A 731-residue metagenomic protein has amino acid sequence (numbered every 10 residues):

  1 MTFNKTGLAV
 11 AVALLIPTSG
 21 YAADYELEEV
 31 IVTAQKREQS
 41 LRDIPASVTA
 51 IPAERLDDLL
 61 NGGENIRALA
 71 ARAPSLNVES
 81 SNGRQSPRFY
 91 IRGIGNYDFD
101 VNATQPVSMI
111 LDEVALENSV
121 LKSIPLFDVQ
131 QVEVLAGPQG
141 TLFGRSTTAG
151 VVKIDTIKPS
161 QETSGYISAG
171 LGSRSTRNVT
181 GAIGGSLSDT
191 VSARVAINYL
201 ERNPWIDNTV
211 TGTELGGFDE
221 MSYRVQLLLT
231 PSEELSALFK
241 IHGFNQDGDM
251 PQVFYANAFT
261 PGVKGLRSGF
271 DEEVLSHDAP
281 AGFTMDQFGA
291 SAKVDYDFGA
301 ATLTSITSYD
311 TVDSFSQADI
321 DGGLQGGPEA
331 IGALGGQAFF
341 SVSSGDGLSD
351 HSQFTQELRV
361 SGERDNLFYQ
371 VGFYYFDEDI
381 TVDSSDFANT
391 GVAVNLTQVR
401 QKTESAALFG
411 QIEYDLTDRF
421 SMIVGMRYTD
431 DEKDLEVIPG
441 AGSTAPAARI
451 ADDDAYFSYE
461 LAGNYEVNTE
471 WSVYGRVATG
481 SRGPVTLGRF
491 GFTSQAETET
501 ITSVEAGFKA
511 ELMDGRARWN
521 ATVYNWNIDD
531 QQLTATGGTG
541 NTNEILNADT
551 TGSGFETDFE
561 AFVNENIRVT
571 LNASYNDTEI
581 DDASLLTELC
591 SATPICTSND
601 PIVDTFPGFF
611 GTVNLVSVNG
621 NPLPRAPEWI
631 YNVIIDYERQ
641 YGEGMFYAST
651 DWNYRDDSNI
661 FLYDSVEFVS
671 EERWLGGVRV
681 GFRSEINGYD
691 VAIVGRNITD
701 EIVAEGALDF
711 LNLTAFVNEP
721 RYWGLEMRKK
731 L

Functional and structural regions predicted by a protein language model:
A9-A11, A22, G184, H351-S361 (+4 more regions): Conserved C-terminal beta-signal and adjacent last beta-strands/turns of outer-membrane beta-barrel proteins
Y25-E162, A506: Acidic, small-polar-rich N-terminal luminal/periplasmic segments of exported/outer-membrane proteins
T104-P106, N118, F127-Q130, A136 (+6 more regions): Outer-membrane beta-barrel translocator/receptor signature
G212, F218-Y369, D377, R518-N520: Outer-membrane beta-barrel domain signature, strongest for Gram-negative TonB-dependent receptors and also present
L228-S232, V360, Y374-F376, V399-W526 (+1 more regions): Structural signature of Gram-negative outer-membrane beta-barrels, strongest in the C-terminal barrel of TonB-dependent
D247-A258, D379-T381, D386, N464-E505 (+5 more regions): Surface-exposed extracellular loop regions of Gram-negative outer-membrane beta-barrel proteins, predominantly
S291-F298, T302-I320, E466, S472-G480 (+1 more regions): Membrane-embedded beta-barrel scaffold of Gram-negative outer-membrane proteins
Q370, D415, S421-M422, N525 (+2 more regions): Gram-negative outer-membrane beta-barrel transporters
